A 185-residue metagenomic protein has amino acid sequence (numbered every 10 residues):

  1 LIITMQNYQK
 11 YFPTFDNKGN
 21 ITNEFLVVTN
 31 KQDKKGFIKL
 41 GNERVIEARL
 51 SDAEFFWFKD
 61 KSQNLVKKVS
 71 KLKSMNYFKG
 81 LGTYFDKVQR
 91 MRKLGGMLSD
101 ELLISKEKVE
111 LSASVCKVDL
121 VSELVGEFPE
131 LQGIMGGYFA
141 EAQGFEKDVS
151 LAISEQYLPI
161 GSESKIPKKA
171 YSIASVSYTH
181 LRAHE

Functional and structural regions predicted by a protein language model:
L1-D60: His/Asp/Glu-rich acidic catalytic environments and adjacent acidic regulatory segments
K10, A113, E141, E146-S177: Histidine/acidic-rich helix-loop-helix segments that form or flank divalent-metal centers in metalloenzyme catalytic
N17, K34, Y77-Y84, L102 (+1 more regions): Charge-biased, low-complexity intrinsically disordered regions
L26, I46, L72, G95 (+3 more regions): Short alpha-helical scaffolding segments that buttress acidic/His motifs in well-ordered protein cores
V27-N30, V66-K87, K117-L124, M135-A140 (+1 more regions): Active-site flanking loop/helix segments enriched in acidic
F56-V66, T83-V88, F128, L151-S154 (+1 more regions): Short coil/turn segments at secondary-structure boundaries
R92-L98, Q132-E141: An active-site-proximal "capping" alpha-helix that borders the catalytic cofactor pocket
T179-H184: Conserved small/polar residues in nucleotide/adenosyl-binding loops
